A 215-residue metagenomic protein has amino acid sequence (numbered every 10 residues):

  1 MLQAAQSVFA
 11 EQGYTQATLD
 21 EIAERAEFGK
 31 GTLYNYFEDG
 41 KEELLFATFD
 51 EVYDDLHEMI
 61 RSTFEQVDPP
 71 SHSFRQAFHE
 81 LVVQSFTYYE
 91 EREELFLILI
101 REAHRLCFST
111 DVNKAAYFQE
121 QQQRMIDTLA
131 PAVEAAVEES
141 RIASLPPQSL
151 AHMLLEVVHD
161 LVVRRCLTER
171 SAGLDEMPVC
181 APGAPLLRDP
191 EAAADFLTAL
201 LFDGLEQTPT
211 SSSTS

Functional and structural regions predicted by a protein language model:
M1-A5, I22, L44, T48-I60 (+1 more regions): Generic hydrophobic, amphipathic alpha-helix propensity
A4, V8-E43, A47: Helix-turn-helix
T48, V52, L56, F78-L81 (+7 more regions): Hydrophobic/aromatic residues within well-ordered alpha-helical segments
H57-R61, Q76, T110-E139, Q148-H152 (+2 more regions): Amphipathic alpha-helical packing segments from all-alpha helical-bundle domains
R61-E94, L150-L154, A194: Hydrophobic alpha-helical connector segments
A77, Y88-A115, V163-D175: Amphipathic alpha-helical segments used for helix-helix packing
A130-E134, A143-G183, R188-L201: Hydrophobic alpha-helical segments that form the core of small-molecule binding pockets and/or dimer interfaces
G204-S215: C-terminal effector-binding regulatory domain of bacterial HTH transcription factors
